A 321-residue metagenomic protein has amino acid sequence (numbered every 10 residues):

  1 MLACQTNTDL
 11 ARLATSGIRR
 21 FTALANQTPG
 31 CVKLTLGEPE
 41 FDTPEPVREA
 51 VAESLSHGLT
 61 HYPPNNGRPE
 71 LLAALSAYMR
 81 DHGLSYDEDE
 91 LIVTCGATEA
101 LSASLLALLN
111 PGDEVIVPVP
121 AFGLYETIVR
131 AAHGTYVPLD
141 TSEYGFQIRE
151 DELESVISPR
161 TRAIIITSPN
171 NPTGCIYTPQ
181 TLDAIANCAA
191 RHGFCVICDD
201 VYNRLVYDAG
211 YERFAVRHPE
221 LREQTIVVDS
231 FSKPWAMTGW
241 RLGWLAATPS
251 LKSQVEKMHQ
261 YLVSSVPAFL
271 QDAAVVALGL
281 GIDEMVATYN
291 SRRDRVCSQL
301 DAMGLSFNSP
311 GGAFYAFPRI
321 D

Functional and structural regions predicted by a protein language model:
L2, T6-G96, A103, A277-L280 (+1 more regions): N-terminal small-domain helix-loop-helix segment of the aminotransferase-like
T28, A132, R191-H192, M303: Helix C-cap/helix->beta junction micro-motif
P44, Q224-G312: PLP-dependent aminotransferase class I/II
A107-V129: Conserved PLP-anchoring active-site segment centered on the Schiff-base-forming lysine
D113, G134, R191-C195, R222-E223: A short helix->loop->beta-strand "cap" motif at the edges of active sites that frequently abuts
R130-V137: A short helix-loop-beta submotif of the ANL/AMP-binding
V137, T141-R213: Active-site phosphate-binding strand-loop segment of PLP-dependent enzymes
A247, F314-D321: Conserved PLP-binding active-site segment of the aspartate aminotransferase-like
